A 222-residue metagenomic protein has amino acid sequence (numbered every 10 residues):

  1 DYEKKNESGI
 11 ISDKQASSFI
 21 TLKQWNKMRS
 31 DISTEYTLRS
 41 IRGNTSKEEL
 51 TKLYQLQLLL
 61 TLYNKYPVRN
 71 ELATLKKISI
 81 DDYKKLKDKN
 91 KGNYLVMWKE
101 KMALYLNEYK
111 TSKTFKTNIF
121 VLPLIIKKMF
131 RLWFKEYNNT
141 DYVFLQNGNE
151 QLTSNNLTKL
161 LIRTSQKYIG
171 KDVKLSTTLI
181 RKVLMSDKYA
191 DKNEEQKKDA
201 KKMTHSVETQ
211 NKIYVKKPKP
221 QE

Functional and structural regions predicted by a protein language model:
D1-L38: Long, charge-rich alpha-helical interaction segments
K23-E71: Basic, Lys/Arg- and aromatic-enriched nucleic-acid-binding interface segment
D31, E35-K47, L58, N90 (+3 more regions): Active-site-adjacent structural elements in folded domains
K52-L56, T61-K89, D191-E194, M203-H205: A short, glycine-centered helix-capping/turn motif at helix boundaries that positions DNA-contacting or catalytic
L75-L124: Conserved tyrosine-mediated DNA breakage-rejoining catalytic core shared by Y-recombinases
K76, L160, T164, K212-Y214: Residues in the recognition helix of alpha-helical DNA-binding motifs
S112-V173, T177-I180, L184, Y189: Active-site/catalytic core of tyrosine-dependent DNA strand-transfer enzymes
A190-Q196, K201-E222: Catalytic-site neighborhood detector that most strongly recognizes the C-terminal catalytic loop/helix of tyrosine
